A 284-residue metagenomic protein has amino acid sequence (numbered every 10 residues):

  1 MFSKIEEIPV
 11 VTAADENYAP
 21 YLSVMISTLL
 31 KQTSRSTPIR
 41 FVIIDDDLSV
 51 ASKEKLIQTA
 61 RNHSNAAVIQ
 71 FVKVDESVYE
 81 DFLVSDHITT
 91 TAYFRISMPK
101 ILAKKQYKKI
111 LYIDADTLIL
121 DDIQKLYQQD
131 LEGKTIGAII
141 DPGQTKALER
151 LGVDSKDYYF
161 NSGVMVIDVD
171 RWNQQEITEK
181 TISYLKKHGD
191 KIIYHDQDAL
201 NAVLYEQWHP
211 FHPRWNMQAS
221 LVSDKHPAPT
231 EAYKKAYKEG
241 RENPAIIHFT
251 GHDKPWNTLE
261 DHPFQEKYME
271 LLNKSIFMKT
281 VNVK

Functional and structural regions predicted by a protein language model:
M1-A14, V169-K284: A glycosyltransferase accessory/donor-loop signature
I8, T37-F41, A67-Q70: Residue-level recognition of the N-termini of beta-strands and the immediately preceding loop/turn
T28-T37: Short, acidic, metal-binding catalytic loop of nucleotide-sugar glycosyltransferases
I39-D47, A138-I139: Short internal beta-strands
S52-I101: Active-site-proximal specificity loops/subdomain of glycosyltransferases
F71-S77, T91-Q144, D157-F160, V164-D170 (+1 more regions): GT-A fold catalytic core of metal-dependent nucleotide-sugar glycosyltransferases, centered on the diacidic
V74-D81, Q144-T145, N216-S220: A short acidic, often aromatic-flanked loop/helix-cap motif at beta-alpha or helix-coil junctions that lines enzyme
E80-T91, L151-S155, K225-T230: Short, surface-exposed amphipathic charged segments that create phosphate/polyanion-binding patches used for binding
